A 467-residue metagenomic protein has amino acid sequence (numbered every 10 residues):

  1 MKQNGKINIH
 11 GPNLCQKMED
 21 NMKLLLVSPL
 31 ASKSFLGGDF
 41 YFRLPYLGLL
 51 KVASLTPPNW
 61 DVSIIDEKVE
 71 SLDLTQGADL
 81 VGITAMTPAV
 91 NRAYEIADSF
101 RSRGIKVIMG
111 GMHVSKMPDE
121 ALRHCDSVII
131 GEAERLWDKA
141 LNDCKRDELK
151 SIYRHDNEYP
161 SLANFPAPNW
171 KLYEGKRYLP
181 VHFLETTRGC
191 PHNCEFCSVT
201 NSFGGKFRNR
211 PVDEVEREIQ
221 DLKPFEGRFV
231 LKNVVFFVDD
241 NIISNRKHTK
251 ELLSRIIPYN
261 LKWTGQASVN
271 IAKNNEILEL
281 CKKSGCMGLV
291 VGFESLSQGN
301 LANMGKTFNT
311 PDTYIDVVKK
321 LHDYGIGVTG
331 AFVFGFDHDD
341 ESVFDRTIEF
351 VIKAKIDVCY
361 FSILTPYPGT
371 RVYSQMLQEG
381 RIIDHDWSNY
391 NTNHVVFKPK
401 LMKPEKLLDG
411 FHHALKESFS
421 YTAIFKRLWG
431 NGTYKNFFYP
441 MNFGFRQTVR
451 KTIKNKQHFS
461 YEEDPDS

Functional and structural regions predicted by a protein language model:
K2-P29, P58-I64, H124, D143 (+4 more regions): Radical SAM enzyme core and accessory elements
N21-R228: Acidic, low-complexity intrinsically disordered segments
L26, I83, I130, F237-D239 (+2 more regions): Conserved beta-strand positions
P29-F35, E120, H192, K247 (+4 more regions): Flexible glycine/acidic-rich beta-alpha junction loops that bind and position SAM and/or redox cofactors in anaerobic
I64-K68, T84, A267, G292 (+2 more regions): Residue-level recognition of beta-strand->loop/alpha-helix junctions
I108-M109, I129, Y153, T264-Q266 (+3 more regions): Structural detector of well-ordered beta-strand residues that form the stable sheet scaffold of enzyme domains
E120-K139, L280-V290, R346-F361: Structural recognition of alpha->loop->beta junctions
P166-T329, F336, S342-D345, E349: Radical SAM [4Fe-4S] cluster-binding motif and immediate context
